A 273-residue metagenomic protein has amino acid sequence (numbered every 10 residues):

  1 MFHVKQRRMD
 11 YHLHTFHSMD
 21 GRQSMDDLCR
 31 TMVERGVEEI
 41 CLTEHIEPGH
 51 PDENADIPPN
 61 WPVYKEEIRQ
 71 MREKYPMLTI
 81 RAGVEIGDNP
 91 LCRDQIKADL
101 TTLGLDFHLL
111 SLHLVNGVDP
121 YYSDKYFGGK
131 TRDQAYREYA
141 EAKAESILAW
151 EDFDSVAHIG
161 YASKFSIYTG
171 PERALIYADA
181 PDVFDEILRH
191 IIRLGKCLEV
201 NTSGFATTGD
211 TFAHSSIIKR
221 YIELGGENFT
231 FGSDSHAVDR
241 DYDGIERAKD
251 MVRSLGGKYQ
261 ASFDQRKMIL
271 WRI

Functional and structural regions predicted by a protein language model:
M1-P90, Q95, D99-T102, F165-I167 (+5 more regions): An N-terminally biased module of ancient metal coordination in phosphate/nucleic-acid-related enzymes
F2-H3, L148-A149, E223-G225: Short hydrophobic "helix-edge" motifs at membrane interfaces and signal-peptide entry regions
M9-L13, I40-L42, I80-V84, H108-L110 (+3 more regions): Hydrophobic faces of well-ordered beta-strands that scaffold small-molecule active sites in alpha/beta enzyme cores
H45-I46, H113, I159, S203-G204 (+2 more regions): Residue-level "edge-of-site" marker
N54, P58-R193: Extended substrate/RNA-proximal surfaces in nucleic-acid metabolism proteins
W150-F153, D182, L194, S216 (+2 more regions): C-terminal functional module detector
L175-D241, M251, K258: Active-site-adjacent C-terminal substructures of enzyme catalytic domains
